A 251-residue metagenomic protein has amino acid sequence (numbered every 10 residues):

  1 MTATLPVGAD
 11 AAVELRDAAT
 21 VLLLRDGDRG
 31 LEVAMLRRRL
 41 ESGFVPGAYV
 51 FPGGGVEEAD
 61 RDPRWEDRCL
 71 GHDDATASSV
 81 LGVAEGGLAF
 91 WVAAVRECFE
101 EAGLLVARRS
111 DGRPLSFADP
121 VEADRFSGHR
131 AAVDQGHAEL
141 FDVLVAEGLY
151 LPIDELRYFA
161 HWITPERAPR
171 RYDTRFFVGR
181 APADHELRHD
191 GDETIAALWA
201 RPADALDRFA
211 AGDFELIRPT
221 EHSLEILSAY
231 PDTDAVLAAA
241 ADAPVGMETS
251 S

Functional and structural regions predicted by a protein language model:
M1-S251: N-terminal leader/linker segments that precede catalytic domains of diphosphate-processing enzymes
